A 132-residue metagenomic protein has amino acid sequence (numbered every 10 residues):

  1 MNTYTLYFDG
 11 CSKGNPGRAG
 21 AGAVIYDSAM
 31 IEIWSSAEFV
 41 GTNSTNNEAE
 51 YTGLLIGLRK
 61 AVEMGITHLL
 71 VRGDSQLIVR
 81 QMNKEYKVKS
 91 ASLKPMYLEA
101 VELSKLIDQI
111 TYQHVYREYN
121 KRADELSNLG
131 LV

Functional and structural regions predicted by a protein language model:
M1-E48, R59-E63, T67: RNase H-like nuclease fold core
C11-N15, L55-S127, L131: RNase H catalytic domain
N43-E48, T52, V88-A91: Residues at secondary-structure transition points
